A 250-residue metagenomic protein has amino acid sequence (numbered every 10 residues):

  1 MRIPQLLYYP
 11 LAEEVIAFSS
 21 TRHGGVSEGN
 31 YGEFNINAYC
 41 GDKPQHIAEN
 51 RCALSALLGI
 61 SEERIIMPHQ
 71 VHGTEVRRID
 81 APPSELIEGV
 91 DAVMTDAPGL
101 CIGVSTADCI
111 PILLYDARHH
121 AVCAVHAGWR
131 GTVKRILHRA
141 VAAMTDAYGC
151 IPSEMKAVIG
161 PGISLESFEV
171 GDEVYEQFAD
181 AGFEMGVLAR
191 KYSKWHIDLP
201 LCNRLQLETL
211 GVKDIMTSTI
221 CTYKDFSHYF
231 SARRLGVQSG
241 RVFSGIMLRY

Functional and structural regions predicted by a protein language model:
M1-Y250: Active-site microenvironment for binding and transforming phosphate-containing groups
